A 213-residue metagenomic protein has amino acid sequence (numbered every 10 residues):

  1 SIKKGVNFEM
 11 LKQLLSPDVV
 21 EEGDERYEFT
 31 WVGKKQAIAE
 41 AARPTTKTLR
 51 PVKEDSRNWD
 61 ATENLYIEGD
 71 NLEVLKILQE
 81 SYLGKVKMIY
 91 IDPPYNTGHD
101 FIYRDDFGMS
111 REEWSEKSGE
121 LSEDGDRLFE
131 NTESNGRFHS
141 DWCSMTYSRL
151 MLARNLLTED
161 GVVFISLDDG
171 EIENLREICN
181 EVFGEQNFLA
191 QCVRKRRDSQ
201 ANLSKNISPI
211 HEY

Functional and structural regions predicted by a protein language model:
S1-Y90, Y95-S148: DnaQ-like (DEDDh/DEDDy) 3′-5′ exonuclease domain used for proofreading and 3′-end trimming on nucleic acids
K4, E68-N71, N96, H139 (+6 more regions): Active-site-proximal structural scaffolding
Y27, K87, H99, G161-V163 (+2 more regions): Structural beta-strand/beta-sheet cores of well-ordered domains, especially the beta-sheet scaffolds that support
I77-L78, D100, E173-I178, N202-L203: A short acidic (Asp/Glu
L83, I102-S110, I178-G184, N206-H211: Short secondary-structure boundary/capping segments
E113, K117, D126-R127, R176-N180 (+1 more regions): Short amphipathic alpha-helical patches
S122-D124, F129-V193: Conserved Class I SAM-dependent methyltransferase catalytic core
L189-Y213: Class I S-adenosyl-L-methionine
